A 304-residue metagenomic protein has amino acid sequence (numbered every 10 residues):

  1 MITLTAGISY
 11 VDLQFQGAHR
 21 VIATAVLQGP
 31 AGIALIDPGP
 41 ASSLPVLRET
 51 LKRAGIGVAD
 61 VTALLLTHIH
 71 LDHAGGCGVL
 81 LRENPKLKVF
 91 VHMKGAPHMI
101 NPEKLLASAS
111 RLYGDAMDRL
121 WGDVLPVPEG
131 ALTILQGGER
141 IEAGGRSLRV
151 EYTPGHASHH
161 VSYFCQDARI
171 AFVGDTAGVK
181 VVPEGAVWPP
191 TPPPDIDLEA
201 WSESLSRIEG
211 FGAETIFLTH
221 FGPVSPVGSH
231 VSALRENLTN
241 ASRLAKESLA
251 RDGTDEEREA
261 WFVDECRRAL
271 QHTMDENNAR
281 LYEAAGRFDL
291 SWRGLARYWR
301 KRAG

Functional and structural regions predicted by a protein language model:
M1-A54, D60, Y163-V173: Conserved beta-strand hairpin/beta-sheet module of binuclear metal-dependent hydrolase folds, prominently
G7, L27, D37, L47 (+6 more regions): Divalent metal-coordination and catalytic microenvironments
I33, P40-S42, S147-Y152, S158-G228: Metallo-beta-lactamase
D60-D72: Metallo-beta-lactamase
G75-N84, P102: Metal-dependent catalytic neighborhoods of phosphoester/phosphodiester hydrolases
M99-E151, S202-S206: Metallo-beta-lactamase
V227-E236: Histidine/acidic-residue-rich catalytic or RNA/ligand-binding cores of hydrolases and nuclease-related proteins
L244-G304: C-terminal regulatory/interaction regions
